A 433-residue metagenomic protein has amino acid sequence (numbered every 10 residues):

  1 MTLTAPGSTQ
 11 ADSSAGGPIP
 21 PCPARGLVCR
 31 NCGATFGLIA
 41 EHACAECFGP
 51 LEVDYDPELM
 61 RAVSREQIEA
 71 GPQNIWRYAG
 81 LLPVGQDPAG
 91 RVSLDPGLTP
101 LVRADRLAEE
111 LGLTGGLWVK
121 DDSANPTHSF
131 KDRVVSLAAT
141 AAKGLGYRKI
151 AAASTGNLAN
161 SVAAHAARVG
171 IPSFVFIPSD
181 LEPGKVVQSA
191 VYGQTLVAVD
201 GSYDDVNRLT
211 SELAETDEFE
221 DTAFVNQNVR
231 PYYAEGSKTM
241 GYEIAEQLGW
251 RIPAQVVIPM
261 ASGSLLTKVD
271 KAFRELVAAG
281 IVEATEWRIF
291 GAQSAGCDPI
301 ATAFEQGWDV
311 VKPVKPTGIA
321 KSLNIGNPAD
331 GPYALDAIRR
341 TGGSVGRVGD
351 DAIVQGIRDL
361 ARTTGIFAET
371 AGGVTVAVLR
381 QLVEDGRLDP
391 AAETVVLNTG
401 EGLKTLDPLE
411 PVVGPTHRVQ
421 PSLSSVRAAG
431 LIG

Functional and structural regions predicted by a protein language model:
M1-G433: PLP-dependent amino-acid enzyme catalytic core
